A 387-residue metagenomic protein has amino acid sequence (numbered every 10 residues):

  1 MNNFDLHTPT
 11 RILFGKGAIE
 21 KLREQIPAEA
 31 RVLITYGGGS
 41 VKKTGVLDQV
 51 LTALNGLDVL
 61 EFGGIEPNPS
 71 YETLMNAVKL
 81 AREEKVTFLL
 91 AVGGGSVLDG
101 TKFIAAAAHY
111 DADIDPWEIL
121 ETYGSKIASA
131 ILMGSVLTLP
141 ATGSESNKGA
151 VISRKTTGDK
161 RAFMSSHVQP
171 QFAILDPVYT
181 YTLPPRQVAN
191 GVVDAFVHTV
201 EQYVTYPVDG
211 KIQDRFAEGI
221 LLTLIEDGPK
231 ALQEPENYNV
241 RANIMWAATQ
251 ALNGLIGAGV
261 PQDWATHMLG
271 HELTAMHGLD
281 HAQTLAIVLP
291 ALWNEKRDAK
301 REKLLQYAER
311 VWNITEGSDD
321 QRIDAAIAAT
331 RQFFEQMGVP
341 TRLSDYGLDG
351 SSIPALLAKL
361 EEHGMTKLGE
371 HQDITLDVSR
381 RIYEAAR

Functional and structural regions predicted by a protein language model:
M1-F88, L343-S344: ATP/NTP phosphate-donor binding region
T10, Y110-D209, Q306: A glycine/threonine-rich phosphate-anchoring loop and its flanking beta-alpha core in nucleotide/phosphate-binding
A77-V78, V97-Y110, S146-N147: Short Gly/Thr/Asp-enriched flexible loops that form oxyanion-binding sites at enzyme active sites
V86-K102, T138-S144, M276-L279: Glycine/serine-rich anion-binding loops at beta->alpha junctions that coordinate negatively charged ligand groups
F196-V200, R241-L252, L289, T330 (+3 more regions): Short alpha-helical scaffolding segments that buttress acidic/His motifs in well-ordered protein cores
Q202, Y206-A329: Active-site segments that bind and position negatively charged phosphate/pyrophosphate groups
V311-R387: C-terminal charged capping/lid subdomain of soluble metabolic enzymes
